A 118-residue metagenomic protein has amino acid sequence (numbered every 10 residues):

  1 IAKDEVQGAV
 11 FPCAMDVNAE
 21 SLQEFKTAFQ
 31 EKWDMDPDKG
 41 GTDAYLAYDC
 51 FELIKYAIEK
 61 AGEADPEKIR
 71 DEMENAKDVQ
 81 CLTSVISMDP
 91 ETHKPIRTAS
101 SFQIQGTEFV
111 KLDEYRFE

Functional and structural regions predicted by a protein language model:
I1-E118: Extracytosolic ligand-binding ectodomains
